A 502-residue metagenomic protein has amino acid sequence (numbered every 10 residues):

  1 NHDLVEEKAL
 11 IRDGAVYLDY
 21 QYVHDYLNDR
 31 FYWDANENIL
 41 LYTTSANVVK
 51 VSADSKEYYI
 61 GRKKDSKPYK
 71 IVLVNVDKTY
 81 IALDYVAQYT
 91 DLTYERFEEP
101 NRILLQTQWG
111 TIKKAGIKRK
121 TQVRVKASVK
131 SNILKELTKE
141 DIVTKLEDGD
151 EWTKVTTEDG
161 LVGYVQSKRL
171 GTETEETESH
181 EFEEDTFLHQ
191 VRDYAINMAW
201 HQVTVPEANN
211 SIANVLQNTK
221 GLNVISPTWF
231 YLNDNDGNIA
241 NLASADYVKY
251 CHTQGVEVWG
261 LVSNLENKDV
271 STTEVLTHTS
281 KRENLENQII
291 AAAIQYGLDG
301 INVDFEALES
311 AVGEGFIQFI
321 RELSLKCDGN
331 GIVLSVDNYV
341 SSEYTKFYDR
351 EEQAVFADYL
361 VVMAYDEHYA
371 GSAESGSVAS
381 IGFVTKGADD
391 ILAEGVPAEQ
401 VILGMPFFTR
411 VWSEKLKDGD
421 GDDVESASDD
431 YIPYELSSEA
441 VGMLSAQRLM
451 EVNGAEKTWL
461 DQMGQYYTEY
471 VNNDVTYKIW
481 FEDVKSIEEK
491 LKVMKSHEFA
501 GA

Functional and structural regions predicted by a protein language model:
N1-G149, G171, E178-R192: Primary recognition of N-terminal secretory signal peptides and signal-anchoring hydrophobic helices
Y42, E140, W152-T157, V165: SH3/SH3-like beta-barrel fold
T177-Q288: Glycan-recognition patch characteristic of GH18 chitinases/ENGases and related GlcNAc/peptidoglycan-binding proteins
H180, T409-K490: Glycan-binding loop/region signatures in secreted carbohydrate-active enzymes
H201-V203, W229, G260-N264, F305-A307 (+3 more regions): A cross-domain feature marking catalytic cores of carbohydrate-active enzymes and several ubiquitous metabolic/repair
T204-T219, H278-Q295, S342-E351, E482-K495: Short, acidic/polar
I225, V303, L360, L403 (+2 more regions): Conserved, mostly hydrophobic/aromatic
N235-L242, N287, S310-R448: Substrate-binding surface in catalytic domains of secreted glycosidases
